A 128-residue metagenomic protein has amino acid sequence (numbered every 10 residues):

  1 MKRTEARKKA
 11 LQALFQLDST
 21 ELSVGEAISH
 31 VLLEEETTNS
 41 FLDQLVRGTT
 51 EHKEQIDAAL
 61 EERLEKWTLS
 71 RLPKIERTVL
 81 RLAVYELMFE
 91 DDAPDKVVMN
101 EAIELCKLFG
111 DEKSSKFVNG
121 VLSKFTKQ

Functional and structural regions predicted by a protein language model:
M1-Q128: N-terminal interaction/assembly modules
